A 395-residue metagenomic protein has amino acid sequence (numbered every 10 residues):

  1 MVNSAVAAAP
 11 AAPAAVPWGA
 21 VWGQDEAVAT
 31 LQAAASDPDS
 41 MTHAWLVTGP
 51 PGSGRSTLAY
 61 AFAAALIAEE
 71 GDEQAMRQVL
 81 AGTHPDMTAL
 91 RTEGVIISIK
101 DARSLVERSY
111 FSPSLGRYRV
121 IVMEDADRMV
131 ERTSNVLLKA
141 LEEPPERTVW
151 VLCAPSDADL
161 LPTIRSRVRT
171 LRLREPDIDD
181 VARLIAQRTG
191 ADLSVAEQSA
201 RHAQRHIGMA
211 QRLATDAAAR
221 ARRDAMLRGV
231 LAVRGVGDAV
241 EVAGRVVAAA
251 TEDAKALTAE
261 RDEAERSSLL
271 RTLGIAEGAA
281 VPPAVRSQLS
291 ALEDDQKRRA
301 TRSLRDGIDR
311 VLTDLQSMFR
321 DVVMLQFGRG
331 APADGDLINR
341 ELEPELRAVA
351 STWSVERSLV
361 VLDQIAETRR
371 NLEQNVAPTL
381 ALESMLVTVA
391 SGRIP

Functional and structural regions predicted by a protein language model:
M1-A65, E69-R77, E146-R147, P155-V311 (+1 more regions): Charged, glycine-rich active-site and insertion segments that engage polyanionic ligands
Q32-S36, I99-V120, R128, R132-K139: Conserved alpha-helical scaffold flanking the Walker A/P-loop in AAA+ ATPase domains
S40-M41, L80-H84, S114-R117, P144-R147: Short loop/turn elements that form and flank the Walker-type P-loop nucleotide-binding site in RecA-like NTPase cores
E73-S98, A158-L160: AAA+/P-loop NTPase substrate/partner-engagement loops
E93-K100, A126, T170-L171: Flexible beta-alpha connector loops of hexameric P-loop NTPases
Y110-S112, N135-L152, P162: Conserved catalytic/switch belt of AAA+ P-loop NTPases
E124-D125, L152-D157: A short beta-strand-to-loop transition that corresponds to the Sensor-1 phosphate-sensing loop of AAA+ P-loop ATPases
